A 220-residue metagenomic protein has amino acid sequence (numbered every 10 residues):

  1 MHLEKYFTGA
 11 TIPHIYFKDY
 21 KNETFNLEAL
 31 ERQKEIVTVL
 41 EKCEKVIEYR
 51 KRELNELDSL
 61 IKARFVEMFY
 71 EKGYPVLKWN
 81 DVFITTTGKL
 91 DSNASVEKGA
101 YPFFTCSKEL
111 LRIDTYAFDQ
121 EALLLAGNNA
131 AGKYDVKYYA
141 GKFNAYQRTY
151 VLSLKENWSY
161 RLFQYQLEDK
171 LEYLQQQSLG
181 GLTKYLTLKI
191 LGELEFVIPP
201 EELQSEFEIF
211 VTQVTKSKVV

Functional and structural regions predicted by a protein language model:
M1, T8-I12, Y16-F17, T105-E109 (+2 more regions): A short beta-sheet element
H2-E4, E48: Short secondary-structure capping/junction motifs at helix and strand boundaries
F7, T86, E97, S178-L179: Short glycine/serine/threonine-biased micro-segments
N22-T38, V46-T105, E193, V197-V220: Non-catalytic DNA-recognition/assembly elements of restriction-modification systems
T85, D91-S95, F118, D169-K170 (+1 more regions): Compositionally biased, intrinsically disordered low-complexity regions enriched in charged/polar residues
